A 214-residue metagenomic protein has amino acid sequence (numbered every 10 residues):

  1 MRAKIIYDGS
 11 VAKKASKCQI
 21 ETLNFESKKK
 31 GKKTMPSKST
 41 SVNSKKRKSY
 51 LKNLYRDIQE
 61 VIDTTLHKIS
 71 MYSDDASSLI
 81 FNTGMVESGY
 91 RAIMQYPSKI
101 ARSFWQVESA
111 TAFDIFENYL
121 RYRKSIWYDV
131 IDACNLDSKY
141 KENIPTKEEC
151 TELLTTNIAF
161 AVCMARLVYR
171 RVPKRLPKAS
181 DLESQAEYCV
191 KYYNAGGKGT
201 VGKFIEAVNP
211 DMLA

Functional and structural regions predicted by a protein language model:
P36-V61, L66, M85-P173: Peptidoglycan-targeting cell-wall enzymes and recognition modules
H67-D75: Short, charged helix-capping/linker segments at alpha-helix termini
D74-N82, S180-C189: Alpha-helical scaffolds flanking conserved acidic
S88-Y96, N194-K203: Secretory-pathway/luminal and periplasmic proteins that interact with or process carbohydrate-rich
V201-A214: Long, charge-rich low-complexity segments
